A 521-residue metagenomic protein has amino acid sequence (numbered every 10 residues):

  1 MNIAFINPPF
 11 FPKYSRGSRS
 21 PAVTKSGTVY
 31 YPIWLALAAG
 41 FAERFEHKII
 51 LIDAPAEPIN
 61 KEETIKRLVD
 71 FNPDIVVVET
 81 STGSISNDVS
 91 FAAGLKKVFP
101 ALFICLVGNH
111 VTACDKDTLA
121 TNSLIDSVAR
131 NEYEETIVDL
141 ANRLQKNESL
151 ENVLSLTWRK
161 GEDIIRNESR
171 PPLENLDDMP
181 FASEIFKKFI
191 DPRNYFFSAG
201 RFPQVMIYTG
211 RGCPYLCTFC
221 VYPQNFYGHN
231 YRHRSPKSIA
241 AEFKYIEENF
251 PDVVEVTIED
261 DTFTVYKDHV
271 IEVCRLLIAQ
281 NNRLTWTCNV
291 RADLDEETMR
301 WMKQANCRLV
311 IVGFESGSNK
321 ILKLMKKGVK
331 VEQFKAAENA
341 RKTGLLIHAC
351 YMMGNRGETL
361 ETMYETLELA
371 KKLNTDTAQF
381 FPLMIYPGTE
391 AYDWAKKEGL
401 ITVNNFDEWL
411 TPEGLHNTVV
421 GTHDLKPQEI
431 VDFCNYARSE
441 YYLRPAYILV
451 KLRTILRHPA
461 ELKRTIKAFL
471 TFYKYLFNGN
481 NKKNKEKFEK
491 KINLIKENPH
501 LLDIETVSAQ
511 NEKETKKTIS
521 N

Functional and structural regions predicted by a protein language model:
I3-G27: Short glycine-rich His-centered loop
F5, D74, E390-K396, V403-N521: Radical SAM enzyme core and accessory elements
P9-S18, V153, R159-M206: N-terminal [4Fe-4S]-dependent radical SAM core
W34, F41-N175, P382-G388: Glycine-rich beta-alpha loop elements in corrinoid/cobalamin-binding modules across cobalamin-dependent enzymes
I59-T64, L68, I271-L277, T359-T375: Short, electropositive alpha-helical surface patch
I75-V77, F103, E247-E259, R283-N289 (+6 more regions): Conserved C-terminal portion of the radical SAM core fold that forms the substrate/S-adenosylmethionine-binding
R170-I190, A391-E413: Mobile, glycine-enriched helix-loop/loop "lid" segments at the mouths of ligand-binding/catalytic clefts that gate
A182-N355, E365-E368: Radical SAM [4Fe-4S] cluster-binding motif and immediate context
